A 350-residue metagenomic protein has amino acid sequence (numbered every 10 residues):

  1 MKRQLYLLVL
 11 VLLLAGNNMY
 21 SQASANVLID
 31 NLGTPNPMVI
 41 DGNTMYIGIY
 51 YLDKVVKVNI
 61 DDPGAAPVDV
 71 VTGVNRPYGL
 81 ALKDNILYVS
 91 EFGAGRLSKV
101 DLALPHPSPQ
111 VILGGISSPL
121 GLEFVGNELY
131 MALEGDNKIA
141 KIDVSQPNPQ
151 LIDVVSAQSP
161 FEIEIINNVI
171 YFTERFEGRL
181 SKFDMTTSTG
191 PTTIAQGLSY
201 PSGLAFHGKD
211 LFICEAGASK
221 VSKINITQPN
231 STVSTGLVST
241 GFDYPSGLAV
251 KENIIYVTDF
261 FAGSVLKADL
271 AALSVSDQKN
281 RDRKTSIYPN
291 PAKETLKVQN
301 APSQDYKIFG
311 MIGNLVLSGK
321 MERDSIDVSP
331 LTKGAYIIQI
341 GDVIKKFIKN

Functional and structural regions predicted by a protein language model:
S24-D30, A65-V71, P107-L113, N148-V155 (+2 more regions): A short beta-strand motif characteristic of beta-propeller blades
D30-G42, G73-D84, G114-G126, S156-N168 (+4 more regions): Beta-rich, blade/repeat-based domains predominating in secreted/periplasmic proteins but also intracellular
N31, I47-L52, G73, V89-A94 (+8 more regions): Conserved beta-strand positions in repeat-built beta-propeller and related beta-rich domains
N59-G64, V100-H106, D143-P147, F183-S188 (+2 more regions): Short loop/turn segments that connect beta-strands within beta-propeller blades
Y244-A272: Blade-level signature of beta-propeller repeat domains, shared across WD40, Kelch, NHL, RCC1 and BNR/Asp-box propellers
D269-Y288, N314: Residue-level detector of functionally pivotal "anchor" positions at catalytic/ligand-binding pockets or at interdomain
F309-V316, Y336: Short, glycine-anchored, charge-dense loop/turn motifs used at functional sites
K333-N350: C-terminal tail/sorting-segment detector
